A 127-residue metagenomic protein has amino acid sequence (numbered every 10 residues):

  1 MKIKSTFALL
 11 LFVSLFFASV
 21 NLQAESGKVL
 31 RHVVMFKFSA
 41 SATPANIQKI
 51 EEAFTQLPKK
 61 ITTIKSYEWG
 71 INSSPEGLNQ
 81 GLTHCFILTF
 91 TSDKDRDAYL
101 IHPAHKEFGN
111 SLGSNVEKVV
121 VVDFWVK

Functional and structural regions predicted by a protein language model:
M1-L9: Bacterial N-terminal signal peptides that target proteins for export
F7, F17-T83, T91-A98, F124-K127: Short S/T/G/P-rich N-terminal loop/turn motif that feeds into the first structured element of a domain
C85-K127: Surface-exposed, polar helix/loop patches in the mature regions of secreted/periplasmic/lumenal proteins that form
